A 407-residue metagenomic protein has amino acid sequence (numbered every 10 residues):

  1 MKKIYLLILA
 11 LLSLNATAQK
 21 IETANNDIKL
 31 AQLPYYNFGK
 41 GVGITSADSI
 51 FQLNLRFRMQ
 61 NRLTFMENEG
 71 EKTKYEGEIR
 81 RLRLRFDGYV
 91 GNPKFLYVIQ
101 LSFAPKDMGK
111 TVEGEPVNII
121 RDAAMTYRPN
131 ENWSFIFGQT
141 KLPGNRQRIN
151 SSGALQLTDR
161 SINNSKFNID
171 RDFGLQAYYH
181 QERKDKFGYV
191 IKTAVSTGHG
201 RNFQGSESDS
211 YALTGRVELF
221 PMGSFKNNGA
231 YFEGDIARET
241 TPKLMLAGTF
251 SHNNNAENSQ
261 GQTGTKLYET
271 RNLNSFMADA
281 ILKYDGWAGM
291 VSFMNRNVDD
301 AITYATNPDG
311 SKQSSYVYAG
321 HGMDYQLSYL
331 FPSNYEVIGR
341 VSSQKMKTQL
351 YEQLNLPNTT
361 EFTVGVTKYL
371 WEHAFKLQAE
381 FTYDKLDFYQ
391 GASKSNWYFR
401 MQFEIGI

Functional and structural regions predicted by a protein language model:
M1-E22, I407: Bacterial Sec-dependent N-terminal signal peptides
A16-R58: N-terminal periplasmic/intermembrane-space "pro-region" immediately following the signal or transit peptide
A31-L33, E71-E78, V112-I120, S165-F167 (+5 more regions): Replace "Gram-negative outer membrane beta-barrel proteins" with "bacterial and organellar outer membrane beta-barrel
F38-G39, E67-E69, Q156-S161, A230 (+4 more regions): Extracytoplasmic loops and strand-loop junctions of Gram-negative outer membrane beta-barrel proteins
K40-R201, S206-G223, M245, I281 (+2 more regions): Outer membrane beta-barrel
S208, E218, K226-K347: Detector for outer-membrane/organellar transmembrane beta-barrel domains, recognizing the amphipathic beta-strand
L213-S224, K368, F375, K394-I407: Outer-membrane beta-barrel "beta-signal"
S328-Q378: C-terminal hydrophobic structural anchor segments that stabilize assembly/packing rather than catalytic chemistry
